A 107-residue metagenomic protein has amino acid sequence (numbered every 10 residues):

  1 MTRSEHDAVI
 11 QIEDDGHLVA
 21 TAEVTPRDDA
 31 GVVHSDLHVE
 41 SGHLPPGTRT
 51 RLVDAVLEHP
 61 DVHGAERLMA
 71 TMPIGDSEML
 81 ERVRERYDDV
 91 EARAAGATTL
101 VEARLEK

Functional and structural regions predicted by a protein language model:
M1-E5, K107: Conserved N-terminal entry element of GNAT/NAT acetyltransferase domains
S4-T21: Conserved beta-hairpin
G31-G42: Conserved acetyl-CoA binding element of GNAT-fold acetyltransferases
P45-E58, E85: Conserved acetyl-CoA-binding loop-helix of GNAT-fold acetyltransferases
P60-M72: Conserved GNAT acetyl-CoA-binding A-motif
T71, D88-A103: Conserved catalytic-core motifs of GNAT/GCN5-like acyltransferases
I74-A92: Conserved active-site alpha-helix within GNAT-family acetyltransferase domains
